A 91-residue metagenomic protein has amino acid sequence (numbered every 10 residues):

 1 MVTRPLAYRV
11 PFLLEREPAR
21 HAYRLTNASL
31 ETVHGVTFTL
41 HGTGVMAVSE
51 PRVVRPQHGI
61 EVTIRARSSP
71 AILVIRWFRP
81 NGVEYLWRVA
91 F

Functional and structural regions predicted by a protein language model:
V2-P11, E15-E17, I64-F91: Terminal connector regions
E17-Y23: Short, solvent-exposed loop/turn segments enriched in Ser/Thr/Gly
R24-T32: Asparagine-centered strand-capping/turn motif at beta-strand->loop junctions
T32-T39: Short, hydrophobic/aromatic beta-strand segments
G42-M46: Short, solvent-exposed loop/linker segments at beta-strand-coil boundaries, enriched for Pro/Gly and Ser/Thr
A47-P56, F91: Solvent-exposed serine/threonine-rich low-complexity stretches and specific carbohydrate-binding patches
H58-V62: Short strand-edge motifs at loop-to-beta-strand transitions and within beta-strands of extracellular beta-rich domains
